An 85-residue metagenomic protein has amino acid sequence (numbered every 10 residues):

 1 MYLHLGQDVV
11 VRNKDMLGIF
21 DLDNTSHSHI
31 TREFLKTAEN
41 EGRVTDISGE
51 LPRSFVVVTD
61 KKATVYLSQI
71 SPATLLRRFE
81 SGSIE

Functional and structural regions predicted by a protein language model:
M1-E85: Eukaryotic intrinsically disordered, low-complexity regulatory linkers and tails enriched in Ser/Thr/Pro
